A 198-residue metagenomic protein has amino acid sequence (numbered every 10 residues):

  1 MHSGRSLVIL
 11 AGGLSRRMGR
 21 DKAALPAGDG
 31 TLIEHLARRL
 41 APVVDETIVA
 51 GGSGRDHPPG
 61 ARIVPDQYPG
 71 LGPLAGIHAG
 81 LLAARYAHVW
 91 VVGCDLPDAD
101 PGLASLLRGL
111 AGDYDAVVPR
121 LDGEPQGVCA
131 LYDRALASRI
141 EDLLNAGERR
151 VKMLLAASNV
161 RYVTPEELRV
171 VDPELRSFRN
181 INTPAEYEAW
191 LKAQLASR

Functional and structural regions predicted by a protein language model:
H2-R176, E188-L195: Nucleotide and nucleotide-moiety/phosphate-recognizing core
R198: Cytosolic-facing loops and C-terminal tails of multi-pass membrane proteins
